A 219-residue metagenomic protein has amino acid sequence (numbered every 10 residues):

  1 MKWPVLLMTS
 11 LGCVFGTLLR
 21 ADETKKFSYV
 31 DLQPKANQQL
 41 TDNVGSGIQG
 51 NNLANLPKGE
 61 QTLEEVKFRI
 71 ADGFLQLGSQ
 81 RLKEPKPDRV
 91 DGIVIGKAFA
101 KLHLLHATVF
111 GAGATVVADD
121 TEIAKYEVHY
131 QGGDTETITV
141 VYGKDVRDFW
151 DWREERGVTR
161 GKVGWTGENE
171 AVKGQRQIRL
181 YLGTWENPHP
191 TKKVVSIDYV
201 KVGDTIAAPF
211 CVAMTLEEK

Functional and structural regions predicted by a protein language model:
M1-P4: Positively charged n-region of N-terminal signal peptides that target proteins for export
L6-G16: Bacterial N-terminal signal peptides
L19-K219: N-terminal/edge-of-domain interface segments
